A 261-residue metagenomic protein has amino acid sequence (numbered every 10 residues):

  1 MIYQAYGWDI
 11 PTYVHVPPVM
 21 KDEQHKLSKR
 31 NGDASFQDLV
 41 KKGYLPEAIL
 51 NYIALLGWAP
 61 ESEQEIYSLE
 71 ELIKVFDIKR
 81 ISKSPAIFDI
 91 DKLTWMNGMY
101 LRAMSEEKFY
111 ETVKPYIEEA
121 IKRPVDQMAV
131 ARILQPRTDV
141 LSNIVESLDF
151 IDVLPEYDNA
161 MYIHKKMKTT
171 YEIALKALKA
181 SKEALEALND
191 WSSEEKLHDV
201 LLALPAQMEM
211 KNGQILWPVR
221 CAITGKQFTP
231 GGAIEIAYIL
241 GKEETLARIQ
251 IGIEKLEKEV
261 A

Functional and structural regions predicted by a protein language model:
M1-L101, K108, K114-P115, W217-F228 (+1 more regions): Alpha-helical recognition segments enriched in aromatics with Gly/Pro capping that present substrate-recognition
K21-H25, I73-I81, A120, D158-I163 (+2 more regions): Short, mixed-charge aromatic SLiMs
K41, P85, D126, M208-N212: Secondary-structure capping and boundary motifs in well-ordered enzyme cores
A48, K92, F109, D126-I133 (+2 more regions): Residue-level detector of well-ordered alpha-helical segments, enriched for hydrophobic/aromatic packing positions
W58-S62, I81-S82, R102-E106, K122-R123 (+6 more regions): Intrinsically disordered or highly flexible coil/loop and linker segments, enriched in small and charged/polar residues
M96-N97, Y116, D152-E156, I239-T245 (+1 more regions): Short alpha-helical linear motifs
E106-M208: Small-residue-rich helix-loop
N189, E195-E257: Charged substrate- and nucleic-acid-binding regions of tRNA-handling and nucleotidyl-transfer enzymes, centered on
